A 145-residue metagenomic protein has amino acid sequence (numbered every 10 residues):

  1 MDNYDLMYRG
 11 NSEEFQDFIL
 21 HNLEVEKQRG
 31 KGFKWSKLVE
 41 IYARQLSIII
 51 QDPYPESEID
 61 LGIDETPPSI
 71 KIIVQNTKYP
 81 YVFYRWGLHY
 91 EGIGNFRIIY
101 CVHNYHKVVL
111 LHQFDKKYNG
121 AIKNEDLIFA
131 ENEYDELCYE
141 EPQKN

Functional and structural regions predicted by a protein language model:
M1-G94, D115-N145: Basic, Lys/Arg-enriched alpha-helical interface segments
N95-I99: Short glycine-rich, acidic/polar surface loops and turns
C101-L110: Active-site beta-strand-loop-beta-strand hairpin of nuclease catalytic cores that positions key catalytic residues
